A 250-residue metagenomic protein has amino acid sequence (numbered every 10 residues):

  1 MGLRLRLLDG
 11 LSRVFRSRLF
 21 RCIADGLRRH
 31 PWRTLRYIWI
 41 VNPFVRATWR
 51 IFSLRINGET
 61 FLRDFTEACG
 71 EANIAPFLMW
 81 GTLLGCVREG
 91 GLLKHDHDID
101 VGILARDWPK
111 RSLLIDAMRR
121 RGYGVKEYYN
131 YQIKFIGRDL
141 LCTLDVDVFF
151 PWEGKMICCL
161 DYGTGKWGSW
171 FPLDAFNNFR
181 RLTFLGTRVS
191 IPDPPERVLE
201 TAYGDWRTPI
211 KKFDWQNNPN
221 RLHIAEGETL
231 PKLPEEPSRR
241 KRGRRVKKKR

Functional and structural regions predicted by a protein language model:
M1-R29, I115-D116, E235-R250: Non-catalytic N-terminal targeting/anchoring module and adjacent flexible stem/linker that precedes the structured
G10-S12, R16-M79: Helical scaffold of the NTase/Pol beta-like nucleotidyltransferase catalytic core
A47-G70, M118-V189, R197-T201, F213 (+1 more regions): Conserved catalytic core of two-metal-ion nucleotidyltransferases
T66-I99, I103: Active-site nucleotide-donor binding segment shared across nucleotidyl transfer reactions
A105, D116-R119: Short, surface-exposed basic-aromatic patches at helix termini and helix-loop junctions that form
R106-D107, P194-P195: Short loop segments at secondary-structure junctions
W108-L114: Short, conserved charged micro-motifs
G204-K212: Cytochrome P450 catalytic domain signature, combining two hallmark sequence patches
